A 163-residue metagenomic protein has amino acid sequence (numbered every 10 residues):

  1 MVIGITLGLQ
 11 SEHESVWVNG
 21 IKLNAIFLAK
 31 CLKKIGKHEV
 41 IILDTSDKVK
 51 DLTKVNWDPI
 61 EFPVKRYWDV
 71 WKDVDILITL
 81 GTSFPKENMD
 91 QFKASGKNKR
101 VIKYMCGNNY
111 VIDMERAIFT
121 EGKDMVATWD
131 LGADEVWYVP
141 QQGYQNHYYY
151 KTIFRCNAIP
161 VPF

Functional and structural regions predicted by a protein language model:
M1-G4: Extreme N-terminal starter segment of soluble prokaryotic enzymes
L9-N24: A short, glycine/small-residue-rich beta-strand->loop->alpha-helix junction that serves as a flexible
K22-G36, I41-G132, Y138-Y148: Extended catalytic core of nucleotide-activated donor transferases of GT-like folds
V101-K103, C156-V161: Short hydrophobic/aromatic-enriched beta-strand-loop microsegments
Q142, P162-F163: Carbohydrate-associated surface elements
I153: Ligand-binding "clamshell"
